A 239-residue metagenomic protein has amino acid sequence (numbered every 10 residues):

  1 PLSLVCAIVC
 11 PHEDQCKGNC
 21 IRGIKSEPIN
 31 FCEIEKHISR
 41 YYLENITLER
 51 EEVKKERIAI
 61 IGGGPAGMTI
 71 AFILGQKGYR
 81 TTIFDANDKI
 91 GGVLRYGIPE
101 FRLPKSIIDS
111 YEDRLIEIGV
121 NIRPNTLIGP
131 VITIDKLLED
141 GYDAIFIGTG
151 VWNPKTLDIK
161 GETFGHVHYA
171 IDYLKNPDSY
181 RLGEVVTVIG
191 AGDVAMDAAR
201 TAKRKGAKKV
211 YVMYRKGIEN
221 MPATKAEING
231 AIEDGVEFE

Functional and structural regions predicted by a protein language model:
P1-L2, K209: Short, charged low-complexity linear segments at domain edges
L4-I8, E13-I61, K77, K105-D109 (+2 more regions): FAD-binding core/adjacent interface of flavoenzyme oxidoreductases
I60-F84, R123-D135, N153-K155, D172-K225: Rossmann-like dinucleotide/flavin-binding elements
G64-P65, K89, E100, W152: Short acidic/polar capping segments at secondary-structure boundaries
I83, N87-I118, I122, A199-E239: Rossmann-like dinucleotide-binding cores of NAD(P)H-dependent redox enzymes
